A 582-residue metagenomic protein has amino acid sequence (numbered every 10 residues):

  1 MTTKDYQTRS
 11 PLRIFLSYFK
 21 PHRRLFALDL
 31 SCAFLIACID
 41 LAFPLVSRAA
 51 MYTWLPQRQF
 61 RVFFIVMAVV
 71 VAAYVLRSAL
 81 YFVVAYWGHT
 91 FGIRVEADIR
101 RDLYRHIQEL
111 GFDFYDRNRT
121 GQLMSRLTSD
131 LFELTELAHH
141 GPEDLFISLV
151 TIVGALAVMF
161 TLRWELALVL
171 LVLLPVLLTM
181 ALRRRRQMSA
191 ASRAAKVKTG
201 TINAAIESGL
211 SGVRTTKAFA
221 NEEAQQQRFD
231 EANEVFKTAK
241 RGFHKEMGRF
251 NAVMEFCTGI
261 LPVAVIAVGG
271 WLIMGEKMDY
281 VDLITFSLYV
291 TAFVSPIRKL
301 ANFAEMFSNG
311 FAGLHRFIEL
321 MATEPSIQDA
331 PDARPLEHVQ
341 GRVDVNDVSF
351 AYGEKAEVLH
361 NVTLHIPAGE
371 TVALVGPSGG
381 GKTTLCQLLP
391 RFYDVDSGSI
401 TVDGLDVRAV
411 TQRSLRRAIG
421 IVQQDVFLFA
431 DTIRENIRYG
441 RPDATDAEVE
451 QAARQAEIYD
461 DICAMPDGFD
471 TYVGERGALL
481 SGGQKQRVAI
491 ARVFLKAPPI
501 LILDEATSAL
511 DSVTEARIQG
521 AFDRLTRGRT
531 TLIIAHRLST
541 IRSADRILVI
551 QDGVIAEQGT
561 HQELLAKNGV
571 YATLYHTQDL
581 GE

Functional and structural regions predicted by a protein language model:
K4-T8, S31-C32, I39-Y52, F64 (+12 more regions): Juxtamembrane helix-loop junctions of ABC transporter transmembrane domains
T8-R23, L123: A short amphipathic helical element positioned immediately N-terminal to and/or at the very start of a transmembrane
K20, F26-L80, F160-E165, E276-Y280: Transmembrane helix-loop-helix hairpins at lipid-water interfaces of multipass membrane proteins, especially the type-1
P21-R24, F112-D113, S129-A138, P142 (+8 more regions): An intracellular "coupling" helix at the cytosolic face of ABC transporter transmembrane type-1 domains
S31, L35, I39-F43, L80 (+3 more regions): Hydrophobic alpha-helical transmembrane segments of ABC transporter permease domains
P56-V66, V158-V172, E246-H315, L320-M321: Helix-loop-helix
I107, F229, F317, V345-D347: Conserved catalytic Walker-motif region of ABC-type ATPase nucleotide-binding domains
D329, L336-E582: ABC-type nucleotide-binding domain
